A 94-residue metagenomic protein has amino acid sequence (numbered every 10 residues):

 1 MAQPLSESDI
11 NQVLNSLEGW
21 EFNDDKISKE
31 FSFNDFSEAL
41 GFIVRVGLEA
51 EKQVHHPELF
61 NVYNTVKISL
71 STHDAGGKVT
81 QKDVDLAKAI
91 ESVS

Functional and structural regions predicted by a protein language model:
A2-K26: Short aromatic-glycine-(Arg/Gly/Cys) micro-motifs in beta-strand/loop hairpins
G19-F22, G47-P57: Short arginine-rich
D24, N61-T65: Short Gly/Ser/Thr- and Asp/Glu-enriched loop/turn motifs at secondary-structure junctions
I27-N34: Short, well-ordered beta-strand elements within core beta-sheets of diverse protein domains
S37-V44: Short amphipathic alpha-helices within nucleic acid-binding modules
V44-R45, K88: Solvent-exposed alpha-helix faces
V54-F60, I90-S94: A short N-terminal helical cap/helix-turn-helix that marks the beginning of AMP-binding/adenylate-forming
K67-V93: C-terminal structural segments of small proteins and small subunits
